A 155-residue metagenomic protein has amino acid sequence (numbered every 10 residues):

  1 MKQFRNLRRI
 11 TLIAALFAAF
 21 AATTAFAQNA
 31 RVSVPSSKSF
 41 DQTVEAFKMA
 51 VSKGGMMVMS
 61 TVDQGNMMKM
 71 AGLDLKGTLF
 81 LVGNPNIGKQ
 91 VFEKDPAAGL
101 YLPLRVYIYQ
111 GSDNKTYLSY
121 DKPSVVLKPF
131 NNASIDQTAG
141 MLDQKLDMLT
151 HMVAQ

Functional and structural regions predicted by a protein language model:
K2-I13: Bacterial N-terminal signal peptides that target proteins for export
L16, F20-T24: N-terminal signal peptide c-region/cleavage motif recognized by signal peptidases
F26-V58, M152-Q155: Terminal, regulation- and interaction-focused segments at domain boundaries
V32-K38, G77, K128-D136: Second-shell loop/turn segments in exported
D41-V44, K48, G65, D143 (+1 more regions): Extracytoplasmic/secreted envelope proteins and their assembly/folding machinery, especially bacterial periplasmic
S52, M56-L104: Compact, glycine-rich, soluble single-domain proteins
R105-N131: Beta-strand/loop substructures that line and gate deep hydrophobic ligand-binding cavities in soluble
S124-Q155: C-terminal partner/receptor-binding element of secreted or periplasmic proteins
